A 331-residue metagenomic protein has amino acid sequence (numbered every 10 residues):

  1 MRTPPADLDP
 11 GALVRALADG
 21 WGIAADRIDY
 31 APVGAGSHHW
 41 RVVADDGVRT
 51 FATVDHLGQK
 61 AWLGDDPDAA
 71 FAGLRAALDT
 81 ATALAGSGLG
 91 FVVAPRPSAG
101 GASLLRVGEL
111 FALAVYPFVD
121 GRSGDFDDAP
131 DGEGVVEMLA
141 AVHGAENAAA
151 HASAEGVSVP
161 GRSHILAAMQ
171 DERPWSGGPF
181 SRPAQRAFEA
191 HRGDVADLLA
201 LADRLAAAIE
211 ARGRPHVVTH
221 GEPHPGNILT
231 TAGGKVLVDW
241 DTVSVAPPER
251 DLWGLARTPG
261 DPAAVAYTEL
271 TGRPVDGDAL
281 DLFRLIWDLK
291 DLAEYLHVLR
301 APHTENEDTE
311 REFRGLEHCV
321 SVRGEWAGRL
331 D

Functional and structural regions predicted by a protein language model:
M1-I28: Juxta-kinase regulatory segment immediately upstream of eukaryotic protein kinase catalytic domains
R2, P174-W175, P179, A293-D331: ATP/Mg2+ or Mg2+-diphosphate-binding catalytic cores that bind nucleotide phosphates or diphosphates via glycine-rich
I23-D45: ATP-binding glycine-rich phosphate-binding loop
D45-A154: ATP-binding pocket architecture of kinase catalytic cores
H56-K60, F111-F126, N147, D171-R182 (+1 more regions): A glycine-centered beta->alpha junction motif in the catalytic cores of kinase/phosphotransferase enzymes
D125-A190, H216: A cross-family kinase active-site recognition segment
V218, L229-A279: Active-site Asp-x-Gly
T219, H224-P225: Canonical protein kinase catalytic loop motif
